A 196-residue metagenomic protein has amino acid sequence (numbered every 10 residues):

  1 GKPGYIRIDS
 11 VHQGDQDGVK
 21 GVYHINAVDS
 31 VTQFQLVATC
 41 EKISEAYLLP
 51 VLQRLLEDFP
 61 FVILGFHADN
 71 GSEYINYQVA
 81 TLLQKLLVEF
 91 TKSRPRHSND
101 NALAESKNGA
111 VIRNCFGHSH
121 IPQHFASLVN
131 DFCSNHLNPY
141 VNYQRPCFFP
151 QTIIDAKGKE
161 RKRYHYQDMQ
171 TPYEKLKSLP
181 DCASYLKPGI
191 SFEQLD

Functional and structural regions predicted by a protein language model:
G1-N26: Mobile-element integrase/transposase regions, centering on the N-terminal DNA-binding/Zn-coordinating module
D9, A27, Q33, L52 (+5 more regions): Mobile genetic element proteins and their domesticated derivatives, centered on retroelements and DNA transposons
K20, V28, V37-P60: Active-site beta-loop-alpha junctions of metal-dependent nucleic acid enzymes, especially the RNase H-like/DDE
V28, R54-P60, Q78-K92: Short, surface-exposed basic-aromatic patches at helix termini and helix-loop junctions that form
A68-N70, Y74-L83, F90-F116: RNase H-like two-metal-ion nuclease catalytic core shared by retroviral integrases and related mobile-element nucleases
P95-H97, L103-Q151: Surface-exposed, charged/polar loop-rich segments that form substrate/cofactor-binding or regulatory interfaces
N135-K175: Charged, gly/pro-enriched flexible loop segments at helix/strand junctions
R163-D196: C-terminal accessory regions appended to core domains
